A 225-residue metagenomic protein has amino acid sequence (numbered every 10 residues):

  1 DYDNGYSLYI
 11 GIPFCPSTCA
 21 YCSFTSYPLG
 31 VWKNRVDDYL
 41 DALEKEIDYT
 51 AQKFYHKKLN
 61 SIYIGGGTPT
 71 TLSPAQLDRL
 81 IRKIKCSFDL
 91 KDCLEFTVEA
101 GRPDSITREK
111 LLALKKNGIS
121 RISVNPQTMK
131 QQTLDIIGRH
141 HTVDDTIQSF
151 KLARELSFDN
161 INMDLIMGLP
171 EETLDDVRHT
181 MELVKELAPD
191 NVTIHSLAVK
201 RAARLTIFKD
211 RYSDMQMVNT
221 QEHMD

Functional and structural regions predicted by a protein language model:
G5-D38: Canonical Radical SAM [4Fe-4S] cluster-binding loop centered on the CxxxCxxC motif and its immediate flanking residues
S26-D225: Conserved non-cysteine loop/helix-boundary elements of the Radical SAM core domain that shape
